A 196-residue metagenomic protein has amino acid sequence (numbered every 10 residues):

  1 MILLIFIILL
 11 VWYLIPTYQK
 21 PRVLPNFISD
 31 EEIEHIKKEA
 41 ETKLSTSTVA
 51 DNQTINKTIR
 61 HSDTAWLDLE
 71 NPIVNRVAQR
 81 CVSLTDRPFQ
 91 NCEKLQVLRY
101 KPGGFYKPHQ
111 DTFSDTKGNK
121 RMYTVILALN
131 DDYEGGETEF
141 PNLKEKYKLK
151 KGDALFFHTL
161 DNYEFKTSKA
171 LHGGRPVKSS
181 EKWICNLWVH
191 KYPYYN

Functional and structural regions predicted by a protein language model:
M1-N196: Fe(II)/2-oxoglutarate oxygenase catalytic core
